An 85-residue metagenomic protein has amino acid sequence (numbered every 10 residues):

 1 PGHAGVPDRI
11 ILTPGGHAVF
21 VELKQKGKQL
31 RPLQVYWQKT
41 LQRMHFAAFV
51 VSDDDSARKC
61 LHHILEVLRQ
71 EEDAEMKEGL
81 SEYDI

Functional and structural regions predicted by a protein language model:
P1-I85: Catalytic phosphate/metal-binding cores of nucleic-acid and nucleotide-processing enzymes, i.e., regions that mediate
